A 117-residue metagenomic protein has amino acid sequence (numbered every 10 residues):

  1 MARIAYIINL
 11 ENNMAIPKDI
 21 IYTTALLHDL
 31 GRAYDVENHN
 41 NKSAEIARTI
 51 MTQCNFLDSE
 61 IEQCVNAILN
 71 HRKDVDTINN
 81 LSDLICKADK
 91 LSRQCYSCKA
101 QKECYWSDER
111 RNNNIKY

Functional and structural regions predicted by a protein language model:
R3-I16, L27, A33, E37-N38 (+2 more regions): Divalent metal-dependent phosphate-bond-processing catalytic cores, especially two-metal-ion Mg2+/Mn2+ enzymes that act
I21-D29: Active-site alpha-helical segments that house and flank conserved acidic catalytic motifs for diphosphate chemistry
